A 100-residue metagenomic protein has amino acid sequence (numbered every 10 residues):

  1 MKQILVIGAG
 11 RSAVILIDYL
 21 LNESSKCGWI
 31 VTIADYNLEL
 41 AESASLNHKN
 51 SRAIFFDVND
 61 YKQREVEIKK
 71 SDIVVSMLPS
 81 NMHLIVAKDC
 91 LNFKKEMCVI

Functional and structural regions predicted by a protein language model:
I4-R11: Conserved N-terminal Rossmann-fold NAD(P)-binding element of oxidoreductases
S12-L16: Hydrophobic/small residue at the entry helix of a nucleotide-binding pocket
W29-T32: Conserved beta-strand positions in the Rossmann-like core of class I SAM-dependent methyltransferases
Y36-L40: Helix N-cap at the beta1-alpha1 junction of Rossmann-like dinucleotide-binding domains, i.e., the first residues
F56-K70, M82: Conserved Rossmann-fold cofactor-binding substructure of NAD(P)-dependent oxidoreductases
I73-C90: Beta-loop-alpha module in the N-terminal Rossmann-like domain of NAD(P)-dependent dehydrogenases, especially those
D89-I100: ADP-ribose/adenylate-binding Rossmann-like module
